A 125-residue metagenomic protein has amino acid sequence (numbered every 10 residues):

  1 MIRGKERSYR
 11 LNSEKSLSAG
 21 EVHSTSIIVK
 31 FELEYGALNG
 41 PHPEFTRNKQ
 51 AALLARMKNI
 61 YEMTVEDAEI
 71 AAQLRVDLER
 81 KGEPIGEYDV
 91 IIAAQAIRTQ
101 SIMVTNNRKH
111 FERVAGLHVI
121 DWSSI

Functional and structural regions predicted by a protein language model:
M1-S26, A37-A52, I125: Short, well-structured N-terminal submotif of metal-dependent ribonuclease cores
N12, K81, I85, H110-R113: A beta-strand edge to alpha-helix "cap/lid" segment located at domain peripheries
L17, I27, T64, N107 (+1 more regions): Residues at the C-termini of beta-strands that transition into short coil/loop
N59-V104: Active-site neighborhoods of divalent-metal-dependent phosphate/nucleic-acid chemistry enzymes
A93, I97-I125: Acidic, PIN/NYN-like endoribonuclease modules and their adjacent C-terminal/linker elements
